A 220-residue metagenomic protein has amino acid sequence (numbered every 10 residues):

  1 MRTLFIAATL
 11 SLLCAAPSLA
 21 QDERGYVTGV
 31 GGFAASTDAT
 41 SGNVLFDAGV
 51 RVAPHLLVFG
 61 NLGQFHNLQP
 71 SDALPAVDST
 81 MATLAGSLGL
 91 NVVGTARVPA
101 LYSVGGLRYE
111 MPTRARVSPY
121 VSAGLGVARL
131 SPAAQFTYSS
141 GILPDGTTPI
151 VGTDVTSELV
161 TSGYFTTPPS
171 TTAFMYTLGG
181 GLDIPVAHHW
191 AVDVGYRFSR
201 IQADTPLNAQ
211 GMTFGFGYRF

Functional and structural regions predicted by a protein language model:
L19-P54, V58, Q64, R219-F220: Short glycine/proline- and aromatic-enriched beta-strand/turn motifs that initiate or cap beta-hairpins
E23, T40-V44, R97-S103, V117 (+2 more regions): Residues that define the transmembrane beta-barrel architecture of outer-membrane proteins
G25, H55-G60, A115-V117, I184-V192: Repeated loop/turn-to-beta-strand initiation elements of outer-membrane beta-barrel proteins
G29-F33, F46-V50, G105-Y109, A123-V127 (+4 more regions): Residues on the lipid-exposed face of transmembrane beta-strands in outer-membrane beta-barrel proteins
V30-D38, N67-Q69, R114, A128-P132 (+1 more regions): Sequence/structural signature of outer-membrane beta-barrel proteins
G31-A35, G89-T95, G163-P168, S199-D204: Extracellular loop and loop/strand-boundary signature of outer-membrane beta-barrel proteins
V50-I142, T213-F220: Gram-negative (and chloroplast) outer-membrane scaffold detector with strong preference for beta-barrel transmembrane
N67-S71, S79-G86, L178-F220: Predominantly the C-terminal beta-signal and adjacent terminal strand-loop region of outer-membrane beta-barrel
